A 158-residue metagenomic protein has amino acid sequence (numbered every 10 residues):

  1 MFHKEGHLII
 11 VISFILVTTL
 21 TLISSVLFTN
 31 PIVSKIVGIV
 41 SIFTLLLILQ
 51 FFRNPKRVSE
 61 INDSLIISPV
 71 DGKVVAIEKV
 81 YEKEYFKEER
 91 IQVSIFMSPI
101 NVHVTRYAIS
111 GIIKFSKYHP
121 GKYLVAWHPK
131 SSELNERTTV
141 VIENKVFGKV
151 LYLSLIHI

Functional and structural regions predicted by a protein language model:
M1-V17: N-terminal membrane-targeting/pre-transmembrane regions
I23-N30: Short, hydrophobic transmembrane alpha-helix segments
P31-V40: Hydrophobic alpha-helical transmembrane segments
I39-S59: Transmembrane alpha-helices and immediately adjacent membrane-cytoplasm interface residues in multi-pass integral
N62-V80: Membrane-cytosol interface motif
E78-E82, Y118-K122: Short, conserved beta-turn/loop elements at beta-strand boundaries and strand-helix junctions
P129, R137-V140: Anionic-ligand binding region
I156-I158: Conserved small/polar residues in nucleotide/adenosyl-binding loops
